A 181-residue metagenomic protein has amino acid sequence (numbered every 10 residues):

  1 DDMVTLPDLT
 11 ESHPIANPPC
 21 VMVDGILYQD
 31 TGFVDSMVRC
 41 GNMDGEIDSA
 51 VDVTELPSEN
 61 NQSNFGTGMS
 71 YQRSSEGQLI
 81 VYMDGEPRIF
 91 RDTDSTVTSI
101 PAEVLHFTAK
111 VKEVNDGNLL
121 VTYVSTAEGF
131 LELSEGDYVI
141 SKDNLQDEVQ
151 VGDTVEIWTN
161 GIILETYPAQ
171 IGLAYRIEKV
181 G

Functional and structural regions predicted by a protein language model:
D2-L9, F65-G68, G77-P87, T93-G117 (+2 more regions): Short, flexible, surface-exposed loop segments at domain boundaries
P7-S75, K112-D153: Mature extracytoplasmic domains of secretory-pathway proteins
